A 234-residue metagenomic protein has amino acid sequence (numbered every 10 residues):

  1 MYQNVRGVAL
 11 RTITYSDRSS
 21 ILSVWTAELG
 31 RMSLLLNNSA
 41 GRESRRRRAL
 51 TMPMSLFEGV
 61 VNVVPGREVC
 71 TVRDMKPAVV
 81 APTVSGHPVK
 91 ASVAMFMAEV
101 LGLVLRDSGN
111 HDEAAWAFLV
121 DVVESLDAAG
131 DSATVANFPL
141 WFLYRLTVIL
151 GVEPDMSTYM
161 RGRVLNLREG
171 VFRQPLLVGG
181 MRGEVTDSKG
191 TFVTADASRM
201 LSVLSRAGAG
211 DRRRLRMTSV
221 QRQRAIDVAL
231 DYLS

Functional and structural regions predicted by a protein language model:
M1-I21, W25-S234: Non-catalytic alpha-helical scaffolds and adjoining flexible linkers that form interface surfaces for assembly
